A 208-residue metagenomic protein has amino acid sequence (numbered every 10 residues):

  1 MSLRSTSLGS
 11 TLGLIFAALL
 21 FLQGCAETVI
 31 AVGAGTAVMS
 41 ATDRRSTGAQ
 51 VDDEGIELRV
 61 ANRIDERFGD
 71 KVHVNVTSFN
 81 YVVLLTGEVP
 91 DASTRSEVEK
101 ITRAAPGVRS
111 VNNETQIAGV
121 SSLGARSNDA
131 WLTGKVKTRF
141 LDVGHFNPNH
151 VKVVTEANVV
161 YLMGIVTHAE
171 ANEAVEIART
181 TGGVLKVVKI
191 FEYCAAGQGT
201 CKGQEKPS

Functional and structural regions predicted by a protein language model:
S2-S7, F16-L20, G24-S208: N-terminal targeting leaders
S10: Short acidic-aromatic active-site loops that bind/stabilize oxyanions
